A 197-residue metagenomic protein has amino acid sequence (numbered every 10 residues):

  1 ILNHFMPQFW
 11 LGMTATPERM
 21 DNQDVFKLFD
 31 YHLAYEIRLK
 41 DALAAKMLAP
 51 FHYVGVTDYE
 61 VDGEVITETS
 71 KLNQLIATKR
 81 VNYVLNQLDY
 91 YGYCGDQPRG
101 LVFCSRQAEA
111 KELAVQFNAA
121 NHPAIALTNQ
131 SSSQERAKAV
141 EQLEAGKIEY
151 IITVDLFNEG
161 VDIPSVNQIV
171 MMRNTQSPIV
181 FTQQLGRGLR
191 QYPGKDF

Functional and structural regions predicted by a protein language model:
I1-H52: Post-DEXD/H (motif II) to motif III coupling segment of the RecA-like Helicase ATP-binding lobe
P7, Q97, K147-I148: Short, high-confidence coil segments that cap the C-terminus of an alpha-helix and link into the following beta-strand
A15-M20, D41-A44, T57-V61, Q107-A108 (+4 more regions): Conserved nucleotide-binding/hydrolysis micro-motifs of P-loop NTPases
H32-C104: Conserved interdomain linker/interface between the two RecA-like ATPase lobes of SF2 helicase motors
K46, I151-I169, L185-R190: SF2 helicase motor core recognition
L101, K111-N158: Conserved helicase ATPase core of P-loop NTP-dependent helicases/translocases
P178-Q183, R187-F197: Conserved segment of the helicase C-terminal RecA-like domain
